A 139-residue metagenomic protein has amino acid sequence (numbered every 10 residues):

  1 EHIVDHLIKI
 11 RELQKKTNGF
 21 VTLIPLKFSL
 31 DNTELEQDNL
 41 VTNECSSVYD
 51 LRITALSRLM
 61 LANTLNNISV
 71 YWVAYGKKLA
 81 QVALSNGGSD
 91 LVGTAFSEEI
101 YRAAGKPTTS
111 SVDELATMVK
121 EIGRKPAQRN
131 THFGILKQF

Functional and structural regions predicted by a protein language model:
E1-K15: Helix-rich catalytic cores of soluble enzyme domains
R11-F139: Auxiliary Fe-S-binding modules of radical SAM enzymes
